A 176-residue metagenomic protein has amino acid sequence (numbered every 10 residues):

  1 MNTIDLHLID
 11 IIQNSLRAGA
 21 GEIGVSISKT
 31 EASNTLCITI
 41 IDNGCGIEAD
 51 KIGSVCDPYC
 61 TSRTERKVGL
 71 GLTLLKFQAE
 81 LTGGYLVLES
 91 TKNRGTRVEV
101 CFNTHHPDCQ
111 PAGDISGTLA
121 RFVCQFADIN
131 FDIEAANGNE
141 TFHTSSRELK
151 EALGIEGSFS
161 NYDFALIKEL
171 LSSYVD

Functional and structural regions predicted by a protein language model:
N2-H7, Q13-G69, T73-P107, I133-F142: Conserved beta-strand-loop-beta-strand hairpin that lines the nucleotide-binding pocket of ATP/GTP-utilizing enzymes
L8-I9, S116: Short, hydrophobic/amphipathic alpha-helical packing segments that form internal helix faces or helix-helix interfaces
T104-D176: N-terminal assembly/transducer modules of large multi-domain enzymes, emphasizing dimerization/partner-binding
